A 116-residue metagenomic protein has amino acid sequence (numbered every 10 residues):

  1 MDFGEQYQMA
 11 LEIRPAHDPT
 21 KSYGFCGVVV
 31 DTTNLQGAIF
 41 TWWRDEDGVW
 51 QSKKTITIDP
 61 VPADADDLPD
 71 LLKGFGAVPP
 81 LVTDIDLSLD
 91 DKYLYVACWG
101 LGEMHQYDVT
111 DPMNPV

Functional and structural regions predicted by a protein language model:
M1-Q6, Q51-A77: Surface-exposed loop and turn segments in beta-propeller and other repeat-based domains that flank or scaffold
M9-L11, T83: Structural signature of WD-repeat beta-propeller blades
I13-H17, L87: Residue-level recognition of a conserved intra-blade site in WD40 beta-propeller repeats
T20-S22, D90-K92: Short coil/turn segments that connect the beta-strands within blades of beta-propeller domains
G24-C26, L94-V96: Hydrophobic beta-strand segments that make up the repeating blades of beta-propeller and related beta-repeat
G27-D31, W99: Short loop/turn segments immediately following the C-termini of beta-strands
T32-I39, G102-M104: Structural signal for beta-propeller blades
F40-P60, Q106-V116: Short loop/turn segments immediately following beta-strands, especially the blade-tip and inter-blade linker loops
